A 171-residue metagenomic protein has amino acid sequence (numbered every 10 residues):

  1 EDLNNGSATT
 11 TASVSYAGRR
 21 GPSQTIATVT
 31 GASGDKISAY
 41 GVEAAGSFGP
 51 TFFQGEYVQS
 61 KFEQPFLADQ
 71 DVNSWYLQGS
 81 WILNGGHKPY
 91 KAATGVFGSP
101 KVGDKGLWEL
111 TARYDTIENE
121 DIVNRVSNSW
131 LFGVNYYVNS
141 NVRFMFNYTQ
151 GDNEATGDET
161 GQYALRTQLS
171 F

Functional and structural regions predicted by a protein language model:
E1-N5: Aromatic- and glycine-enriched pocket-lining scaffold segments that form the walls of small-molecule binding clefts
G6-F171: Outer-membrane beta-barrel pore domains
